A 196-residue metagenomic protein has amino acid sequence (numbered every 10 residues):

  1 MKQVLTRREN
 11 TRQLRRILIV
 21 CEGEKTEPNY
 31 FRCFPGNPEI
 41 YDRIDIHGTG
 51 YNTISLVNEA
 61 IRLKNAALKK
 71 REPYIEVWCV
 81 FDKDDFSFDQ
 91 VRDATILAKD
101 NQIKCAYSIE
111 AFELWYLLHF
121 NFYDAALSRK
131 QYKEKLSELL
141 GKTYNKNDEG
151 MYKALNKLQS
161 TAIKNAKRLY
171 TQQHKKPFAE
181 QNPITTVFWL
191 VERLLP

Functional and structural regions predicted by a protein language model:
K2-L18, P28, R32-G48, I54 (+2 more regions): C-terminal accessory helical subdomains adjacent to catalytic cores in phosphodiester- and nucleotide-handling enzymes
E22-E24: Helix N-cap/beta->alpha junction signal
S55-I61: Von Willebrand factor
